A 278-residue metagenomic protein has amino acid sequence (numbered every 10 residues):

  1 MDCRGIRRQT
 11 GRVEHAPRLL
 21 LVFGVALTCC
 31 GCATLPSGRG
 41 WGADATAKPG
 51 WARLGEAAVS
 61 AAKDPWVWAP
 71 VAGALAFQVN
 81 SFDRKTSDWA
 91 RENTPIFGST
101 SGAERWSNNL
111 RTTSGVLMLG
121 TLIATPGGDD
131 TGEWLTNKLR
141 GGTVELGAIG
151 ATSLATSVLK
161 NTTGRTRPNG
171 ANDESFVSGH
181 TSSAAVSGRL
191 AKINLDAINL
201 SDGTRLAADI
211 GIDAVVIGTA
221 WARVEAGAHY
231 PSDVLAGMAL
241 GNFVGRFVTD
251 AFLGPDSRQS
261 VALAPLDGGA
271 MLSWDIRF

Functional and structural regions predicted by a protein language model:
D2-W68, G132-V144, A148-F278: Replace "edges of transmembrane helices
C32-G38, L75-K85: Alpha-helical transmembrane segments of multi-pass membrane proteins
A72-V79, T112-I123: Hydrophobic core of alpha-helical transmembrane segments in multi-pass integral membrane proteins
N80-F82, I123-D130, L195: Structural signal for the C-terminal ends of transmembrane alpha-helices and the immediately following loop
N80-N93, S107: N-terminal carbohydrate-binding/catalytic regions of secreted carbohydrate-active enzymes
D88-G98, T166-N169: Membrane-interface interhelical loops and short amphipathic "cap" helices that link adjacent transmembrane segments
W89-N93, T125-E133: Membrane-helix interface/capping segments
G98-L117: Interfacial helix-start motif at the membrane-water boundary
